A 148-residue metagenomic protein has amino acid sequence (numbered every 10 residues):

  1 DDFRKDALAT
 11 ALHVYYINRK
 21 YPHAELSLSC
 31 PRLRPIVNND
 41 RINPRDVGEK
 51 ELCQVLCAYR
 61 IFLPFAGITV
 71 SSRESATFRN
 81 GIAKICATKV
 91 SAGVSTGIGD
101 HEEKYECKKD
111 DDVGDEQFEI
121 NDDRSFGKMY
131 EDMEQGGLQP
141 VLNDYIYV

Functional and structural regions predicted by a protein language model:
D1-D6: Canonical radical SAM enzyme core domain
L8, N18-V148: Auxiliary Fe-S-binding modules of radical SAM enzymes
A9-H13: Alpha-helical scaffold elements adjacent to nucleotide-binding pockets in ATP/GTP-utilizing enzyme cores
